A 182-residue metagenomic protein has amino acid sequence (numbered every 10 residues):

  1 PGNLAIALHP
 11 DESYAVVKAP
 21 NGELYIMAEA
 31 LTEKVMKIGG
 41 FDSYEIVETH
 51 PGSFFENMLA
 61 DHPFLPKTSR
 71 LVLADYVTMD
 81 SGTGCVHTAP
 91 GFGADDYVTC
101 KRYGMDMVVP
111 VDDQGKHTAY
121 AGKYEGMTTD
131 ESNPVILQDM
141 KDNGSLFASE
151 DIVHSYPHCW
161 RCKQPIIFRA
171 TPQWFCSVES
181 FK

Functional and structural regions predicted by a protein language model:
P1-Q114, K182: NTP-handling and nucleic-acid-processing catalytic cores
F55-N57, K123-P134: A glycine-biased structural micro-motif
K101, K141, W160: Anion (oxyanion) recognition and catalysis
G115-Y120: Short acidic beta-strand-loop surface patches of small beta-rich interaction domains
T128-Y156: Phosphate/diphosphate-binding loops
P157-W160, S177: Cys/His/Pro-rich metal-binding microdomains
C176-K182: Short, intrinsically disordered, charge-balanced linker/junction segments flanking boundaries in proteins
